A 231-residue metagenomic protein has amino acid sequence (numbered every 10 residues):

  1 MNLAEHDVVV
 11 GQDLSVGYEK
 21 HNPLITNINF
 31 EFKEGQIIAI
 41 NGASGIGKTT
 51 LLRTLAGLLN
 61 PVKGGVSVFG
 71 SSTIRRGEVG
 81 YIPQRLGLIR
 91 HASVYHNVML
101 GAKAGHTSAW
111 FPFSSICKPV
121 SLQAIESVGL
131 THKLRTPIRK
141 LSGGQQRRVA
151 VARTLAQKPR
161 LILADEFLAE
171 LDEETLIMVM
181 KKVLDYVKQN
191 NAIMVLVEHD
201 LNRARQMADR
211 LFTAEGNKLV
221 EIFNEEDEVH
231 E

Functional and structural regions predicted by a protein language model:
N41-A43: The feature captures the beta-strand-to-loop junction immediately N-terminal to the Walker
A56: Helix-to-loop junction immediately C-terminal to a conserved catalytic motif
G64-G77: Conserved ABC transporter NBD signature motif
P112-K133: Conserved ABC ATPase "signature" region
P137-L141: Conserved ABC ATPase signature
I162-D165: Catalytic Walker B motif of ABC-type/P-loop ATPase nucleotide-binding domains
E198-H199: H-loop/switch region of ABC-family ATPase nucleotide-binding domains
